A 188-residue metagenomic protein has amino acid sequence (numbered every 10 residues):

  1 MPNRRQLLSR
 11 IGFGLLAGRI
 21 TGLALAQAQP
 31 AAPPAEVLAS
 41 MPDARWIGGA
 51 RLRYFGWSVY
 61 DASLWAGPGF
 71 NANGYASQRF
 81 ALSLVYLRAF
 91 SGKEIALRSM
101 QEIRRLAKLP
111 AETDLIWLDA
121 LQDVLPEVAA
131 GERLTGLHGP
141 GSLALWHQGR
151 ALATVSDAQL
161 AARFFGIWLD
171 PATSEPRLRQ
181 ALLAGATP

Functional and structural regions predicted by a protein language model:
M1-L15: N-terminal secretory signal peptides and thylakoid transit peptides that target proteins across membranes
Q27-P188: Terminal leader/tail segments of proteins
